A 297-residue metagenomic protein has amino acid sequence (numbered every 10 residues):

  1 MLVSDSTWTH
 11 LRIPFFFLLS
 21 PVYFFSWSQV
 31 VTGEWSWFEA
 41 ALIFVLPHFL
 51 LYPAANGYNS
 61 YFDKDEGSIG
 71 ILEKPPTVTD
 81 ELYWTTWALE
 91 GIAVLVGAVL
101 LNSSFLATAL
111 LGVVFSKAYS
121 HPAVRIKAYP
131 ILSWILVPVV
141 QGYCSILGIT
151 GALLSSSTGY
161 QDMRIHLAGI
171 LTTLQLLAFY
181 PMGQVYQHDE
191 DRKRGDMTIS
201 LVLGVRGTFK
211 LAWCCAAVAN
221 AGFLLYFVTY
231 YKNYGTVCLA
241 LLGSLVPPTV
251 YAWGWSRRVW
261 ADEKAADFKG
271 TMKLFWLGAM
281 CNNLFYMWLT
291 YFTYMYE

Functional and structural regions predicted by a protein language model:
M1-W8: Short, Lys/Arg-rich, polar N-terminal cytosolic tail immediately upstream of the first transmembrane signal-anchor
D5, E73-S157: Intramembrane alpha-helical segments
L18-S26, W134-T150, L201-V205, F268-F285: Small-residue-rich segments of transmembrane alpha-helices in multi-pass membrane proteins, especially helix faces
P21-Y58, S103-K117, Y160-M182: Membrane-embedded alpha-helical segments that form the functional core of polytopic membrane enzymes, especially those
P47-P75, A178-S200: Acidic (Asp/Glu-rich) catalytic motifs at the cytosolic membrane interface
N56, S60-Y61, D65, I69 (+3 more regions): C-terminal ends of transmembrane helices
K64-L110, D196-Y234: Multi-pass membrane catalytic core of lipid/isoprenoid biosynthesis enzymes
A123, Y231-E297: Extended hydrophobic alpha-helices typical of membrane-associated regions
